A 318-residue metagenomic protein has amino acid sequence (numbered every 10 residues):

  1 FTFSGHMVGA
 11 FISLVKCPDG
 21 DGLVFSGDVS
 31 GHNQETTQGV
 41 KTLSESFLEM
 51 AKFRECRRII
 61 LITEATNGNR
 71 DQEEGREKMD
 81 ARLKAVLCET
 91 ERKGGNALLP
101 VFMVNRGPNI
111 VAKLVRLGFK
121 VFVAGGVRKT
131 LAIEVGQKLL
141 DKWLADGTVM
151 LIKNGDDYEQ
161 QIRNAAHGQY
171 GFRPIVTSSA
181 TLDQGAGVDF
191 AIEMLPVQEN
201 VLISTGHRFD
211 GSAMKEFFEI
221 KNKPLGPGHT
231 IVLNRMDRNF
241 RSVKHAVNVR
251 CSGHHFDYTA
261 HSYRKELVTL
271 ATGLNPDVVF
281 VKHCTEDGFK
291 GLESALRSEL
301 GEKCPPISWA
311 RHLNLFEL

Functional and structural regions predicted by a protein language model:
F1-R116, K120-A124, K138, W143-D146: His/Asp/Glu-rich metal-coordinating catalytic cores of metallo-dependent phosphodiesterases/hydrolases acting on
F3-S4, V24-V29, I62-T66, L98-F102 (+8 more regions): Active-site neighborhood of phospho(di)ester-bond hydrolases with catalytic His/Asp-centered motifs
A10, N33, G107-I110, D183-G185 (+2 more regions): Short, well-ordered alpha-helical microsegments
A81-A213, K221, K282: Hard-cation-handling environments
G185-M194, T259-G273: A short, acidic, amphipathic alpha-helical segment used as a generic capping/interface helix at domain edges
L195-C251: Redox- and metal-dependent alpha/beta enzyme cores, enriched for Fe-S-associated oxidoreductases and cofactor-handling
A271, N275-V281: Proline-aspartate-enriched helix->loop->beta-strand connector
V279, G288-F316: Short acidic, glycine/proline-enriched helix-loop-strand junctions
